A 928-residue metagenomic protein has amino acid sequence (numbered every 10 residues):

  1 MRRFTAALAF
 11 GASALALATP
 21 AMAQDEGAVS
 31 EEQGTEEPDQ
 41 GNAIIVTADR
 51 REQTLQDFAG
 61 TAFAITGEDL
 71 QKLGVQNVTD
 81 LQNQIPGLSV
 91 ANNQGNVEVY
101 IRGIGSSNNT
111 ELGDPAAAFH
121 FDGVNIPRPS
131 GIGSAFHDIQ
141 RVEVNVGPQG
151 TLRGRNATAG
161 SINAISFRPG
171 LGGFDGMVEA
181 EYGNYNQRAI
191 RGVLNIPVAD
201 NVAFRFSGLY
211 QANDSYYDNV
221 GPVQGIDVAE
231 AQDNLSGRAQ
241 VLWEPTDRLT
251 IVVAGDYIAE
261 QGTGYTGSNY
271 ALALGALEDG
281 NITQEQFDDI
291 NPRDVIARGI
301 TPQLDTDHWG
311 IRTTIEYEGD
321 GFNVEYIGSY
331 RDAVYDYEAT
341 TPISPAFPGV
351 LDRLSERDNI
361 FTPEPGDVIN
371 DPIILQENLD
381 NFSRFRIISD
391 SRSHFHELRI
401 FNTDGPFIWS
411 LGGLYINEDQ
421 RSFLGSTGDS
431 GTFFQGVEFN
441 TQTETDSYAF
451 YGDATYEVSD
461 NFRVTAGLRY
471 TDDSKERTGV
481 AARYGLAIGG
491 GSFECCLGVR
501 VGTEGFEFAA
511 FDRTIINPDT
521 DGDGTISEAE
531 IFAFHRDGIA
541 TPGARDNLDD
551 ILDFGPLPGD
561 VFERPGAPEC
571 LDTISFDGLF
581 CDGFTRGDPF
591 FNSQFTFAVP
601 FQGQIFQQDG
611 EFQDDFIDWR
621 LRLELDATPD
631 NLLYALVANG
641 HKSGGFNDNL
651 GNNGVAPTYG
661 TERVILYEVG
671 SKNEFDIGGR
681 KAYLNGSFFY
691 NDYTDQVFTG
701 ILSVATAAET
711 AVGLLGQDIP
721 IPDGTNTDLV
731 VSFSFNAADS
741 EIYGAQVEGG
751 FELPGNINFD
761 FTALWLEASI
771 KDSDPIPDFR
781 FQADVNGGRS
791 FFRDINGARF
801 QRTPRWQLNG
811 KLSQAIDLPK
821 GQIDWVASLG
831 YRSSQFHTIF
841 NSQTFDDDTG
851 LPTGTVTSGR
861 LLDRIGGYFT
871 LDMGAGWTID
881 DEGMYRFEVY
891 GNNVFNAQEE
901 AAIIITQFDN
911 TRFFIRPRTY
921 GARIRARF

Functional and structural regions predicted by a protein language model:
M1-Q84, N195, D247, I311 (+2 more regions): N-terminal Sec signal peptide and the immediately downstream disordered periplasmic leader that contains the TonB box
V29, E457-V464, D472, N685-D692 (+1 more regions): Gram-negative outer-membrane beta-barrel transporters
Q33-L171, V669: Acidic, small-polar-rich N-terminal luminal/periplasmic segments of exported/outer-membrane proteins
D114-A116, R128, H137-V146, G150-G237 (+5 more regions): Outer-membrane beta-barrel translocator/receptor signature
I226, Q232-S410, I416-D419: Outer-membrane beta-barrel domain signature, strongest for Gram-negative TonB-dependent receptors and also present
E230, P365-I400, T443, S447 (+6 more regions): Outer membrane beta-barrel strand-and-loop segments of large Gram-negative receptors, especially TonB-dependent
L242-T246, I400-F401, G412-I416, T445-N691: Structural signature of Gram-negative outer-membrane beta-barrels, strongest in the C-terminal barrel of TonB-dependent
D692-D695, T699, P819-Q822, G830-T849 (+2 more regions): C-terminal beta-signal and adjacent terminal beta-strands/loops of Gram-negative outer-membrane beta-barrel proteins
